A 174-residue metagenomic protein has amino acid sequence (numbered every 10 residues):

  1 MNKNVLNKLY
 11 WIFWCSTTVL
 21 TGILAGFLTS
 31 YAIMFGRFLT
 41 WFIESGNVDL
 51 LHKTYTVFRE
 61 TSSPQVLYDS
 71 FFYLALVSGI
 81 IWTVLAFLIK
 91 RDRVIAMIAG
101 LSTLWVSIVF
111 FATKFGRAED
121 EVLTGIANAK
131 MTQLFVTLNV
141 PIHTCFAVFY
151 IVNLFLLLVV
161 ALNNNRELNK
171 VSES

Functional and structural regions predicted by a protein language model:
N2-N4, N163-S174: Short, charged juxtamembrane terminal tails flanking transmembrane helices
K3-V77, T124-V136: Interfacial loop at the N-terminal end of multi-pass membrane proteins
V5-A25, I81-S107: Interfacial segments of alpha-helical transmembrane regions
L28-M34, L101-G116: Selective recognition of hydrophobic, aromatic-rich stretches within alpha-helical transmembrane segments of polytopic
V66-L67, Q133-V152: Individual transmembrane alpha-helices with interfacial aromatic-anchor signatures
D69-W82, L101, F149-F155: Core segments of transmembrane alpha-helices that mediate helix-helix packing or line hydrophobic substrate/ligand
T113-I126: Functional transmembrane-helix hotspots
F149-E167: A hydrophobic membrane-anchoring alpha-helix module
